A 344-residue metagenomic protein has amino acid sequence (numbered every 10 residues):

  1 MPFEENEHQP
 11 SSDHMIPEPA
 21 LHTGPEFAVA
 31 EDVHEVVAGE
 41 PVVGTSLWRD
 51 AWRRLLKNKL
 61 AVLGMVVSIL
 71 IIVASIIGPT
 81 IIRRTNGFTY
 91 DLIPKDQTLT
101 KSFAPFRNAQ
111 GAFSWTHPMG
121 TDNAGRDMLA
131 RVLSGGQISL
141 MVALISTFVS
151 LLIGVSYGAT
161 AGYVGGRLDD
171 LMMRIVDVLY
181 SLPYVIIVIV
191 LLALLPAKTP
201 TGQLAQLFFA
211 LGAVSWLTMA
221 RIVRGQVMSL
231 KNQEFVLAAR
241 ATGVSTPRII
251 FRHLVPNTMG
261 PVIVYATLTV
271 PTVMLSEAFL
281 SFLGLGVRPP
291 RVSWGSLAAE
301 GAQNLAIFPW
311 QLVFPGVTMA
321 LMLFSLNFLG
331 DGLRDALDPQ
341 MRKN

Functional and structural regions predicted by a protein language model:
M1-L151, V155, A159-T160, S181 (+5 more regions): Gly/Trp-centered helix-boundary motif
T121-N344: Alpha-helical transmembrane segments of integral membrane proteins, especially multi-pass inner/plasma-membrane
